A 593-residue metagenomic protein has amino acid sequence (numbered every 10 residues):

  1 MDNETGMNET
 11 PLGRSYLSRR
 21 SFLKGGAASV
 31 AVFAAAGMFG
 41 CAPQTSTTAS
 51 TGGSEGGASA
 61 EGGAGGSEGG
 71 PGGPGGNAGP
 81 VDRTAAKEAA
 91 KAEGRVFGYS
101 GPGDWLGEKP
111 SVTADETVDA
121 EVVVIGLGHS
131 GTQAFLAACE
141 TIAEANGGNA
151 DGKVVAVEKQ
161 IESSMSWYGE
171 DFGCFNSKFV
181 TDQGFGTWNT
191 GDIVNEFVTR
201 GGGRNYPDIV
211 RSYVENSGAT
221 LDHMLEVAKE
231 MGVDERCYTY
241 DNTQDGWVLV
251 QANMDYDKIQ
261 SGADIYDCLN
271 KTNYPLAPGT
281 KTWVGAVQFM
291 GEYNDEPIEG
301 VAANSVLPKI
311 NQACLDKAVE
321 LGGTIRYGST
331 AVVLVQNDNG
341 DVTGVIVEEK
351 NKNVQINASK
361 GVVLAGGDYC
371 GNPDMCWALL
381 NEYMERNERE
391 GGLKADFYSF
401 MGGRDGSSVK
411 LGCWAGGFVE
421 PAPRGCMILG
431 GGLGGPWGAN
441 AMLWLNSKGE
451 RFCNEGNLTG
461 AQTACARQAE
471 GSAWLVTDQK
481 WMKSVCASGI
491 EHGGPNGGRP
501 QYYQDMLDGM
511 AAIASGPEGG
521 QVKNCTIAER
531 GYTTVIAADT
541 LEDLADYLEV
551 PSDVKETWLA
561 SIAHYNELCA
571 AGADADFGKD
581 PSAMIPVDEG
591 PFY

Functional and structural regions predicted by a protein language model:
M1-S21, A28-A36: N-terminal secretory signal peptides
S15, G37-T117, C314: C-terminal segment of N-terminal export signals and the immediately downstream linker at the start of the mature
A85, A89, G98-S100, E215-K350 (+2 more regions): Conserved redox-cofactor binding core of oxidoreductases
V122-A150: N-terminal Rossmann-like FAD-binding beta1-loop-alpha1 element of flavoenzymes
A143-S166: Glycine-rich FAD pyrophosphate-binding loop
Q160-Q183: Conserved N-terminal glycine-rich FAD pyrophosphate-binding loop of Rossmann-like flavoproteins
E349, I356-G430: Glycine-rich loop(s) and the adjacent beta-strand/alpha-helix scaffold that form part
V409-L411, A415-V550: An anion/pyrophosphate-binding glycine-rich loop and adjacent beta-alpha core in soluble alpha-beta enzymes
